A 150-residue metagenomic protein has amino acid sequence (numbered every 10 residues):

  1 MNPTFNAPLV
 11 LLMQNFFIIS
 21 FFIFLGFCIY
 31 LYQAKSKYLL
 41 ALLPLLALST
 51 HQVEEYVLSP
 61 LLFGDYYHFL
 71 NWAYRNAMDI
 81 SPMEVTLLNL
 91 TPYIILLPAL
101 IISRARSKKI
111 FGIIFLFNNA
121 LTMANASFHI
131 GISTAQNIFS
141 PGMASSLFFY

Functional and structural regions predicted by a protein language model:
N2, I102-R106, S127-Q136: Juxtamembrane "helix-exit" motif on the non-cytosolic side of transmembrane helices
N2-S20: Hydrophobic transmembrane alpha-helical segments in integral membrane proteins
N15-Q33: N-terminal signal-anchor/start-transfer transmembrane helix
I18-I23, L87-I101, T122-N125, F149-Y150: Core segments of transmembrane alpha-helices that mediate helix-helix packing or line hydrophobic substrate/ligand
I29-L40, S103-G112: Membrane-interface helix-boundary motifs at transmembrane edges
K35-Y93: Early transmembrane hairpin module of multi-pass membrane proteins
L48-V53, N119-I130: Aromatic-anchored segments of alpha-helical transmembrane domains
T134-F148: Non-cytosolic membrane-interface motifs at loop->transmembrane helix junctions
